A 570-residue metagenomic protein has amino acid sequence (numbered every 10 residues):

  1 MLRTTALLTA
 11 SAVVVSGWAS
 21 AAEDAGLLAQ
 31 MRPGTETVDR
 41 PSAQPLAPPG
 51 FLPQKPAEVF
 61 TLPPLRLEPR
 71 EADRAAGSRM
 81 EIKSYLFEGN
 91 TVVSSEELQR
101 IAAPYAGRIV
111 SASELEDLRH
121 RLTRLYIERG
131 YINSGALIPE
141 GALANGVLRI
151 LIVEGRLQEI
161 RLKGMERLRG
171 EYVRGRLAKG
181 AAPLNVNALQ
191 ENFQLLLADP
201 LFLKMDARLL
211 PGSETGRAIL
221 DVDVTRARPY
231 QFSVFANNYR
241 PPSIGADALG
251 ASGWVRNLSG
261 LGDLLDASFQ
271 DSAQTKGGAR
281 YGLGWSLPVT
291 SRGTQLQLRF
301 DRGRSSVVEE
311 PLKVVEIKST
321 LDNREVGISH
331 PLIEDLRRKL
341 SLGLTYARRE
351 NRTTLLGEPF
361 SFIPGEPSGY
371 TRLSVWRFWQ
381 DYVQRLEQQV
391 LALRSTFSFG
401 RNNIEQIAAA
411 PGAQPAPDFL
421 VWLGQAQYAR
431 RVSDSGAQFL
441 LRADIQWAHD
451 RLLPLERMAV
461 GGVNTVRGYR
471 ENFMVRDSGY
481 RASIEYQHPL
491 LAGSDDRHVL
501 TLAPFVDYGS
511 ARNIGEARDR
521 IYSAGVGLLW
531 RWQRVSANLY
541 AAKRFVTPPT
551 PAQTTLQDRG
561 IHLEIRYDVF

Functional and structural regions predicted by a protein language model:
A22-R240, S252, Q270-L283, W422 (+1 more regions): Periplasmic polypeptide-binding modules associated with outer-membrane biogenesis and secretion
L203, A218, R228-F232, D247-L249 (+11 more regions): Outer-envelope beta-barrel architecture signal
A207, Y230-R240, A251, G262-A273 (+5 more regions): Transmembrane beta-strand segments that form the barrel wall of outer-membrane beta-barrel proteins
Q231, P288, G293-D450: Transmembrane beta-strand segments of outer-membrane beta-barrel domains in Gram-negative and organellar OMPs
F232-V234, G253, L265-F269, L296-F300 (+9 more regions): Membrane-embedded beta-strand positions of outer-membrane beta-barrel proteins
A236-R240, N257, F269-A273, F300-S306 (+12 more regions): Transmembrane beta-strands of outer-membrane beta-barrel pores
P241-G245, A273-G277, V314-T320, E334 (+5 more regions): Replace "Gram-negative outer membrane beta-barrel proteins" with "bacterial and organellar outer membrane beta-barrel
A409-F570: C-terminal transmembrane beta-barrel domains of outer membrane proteins
